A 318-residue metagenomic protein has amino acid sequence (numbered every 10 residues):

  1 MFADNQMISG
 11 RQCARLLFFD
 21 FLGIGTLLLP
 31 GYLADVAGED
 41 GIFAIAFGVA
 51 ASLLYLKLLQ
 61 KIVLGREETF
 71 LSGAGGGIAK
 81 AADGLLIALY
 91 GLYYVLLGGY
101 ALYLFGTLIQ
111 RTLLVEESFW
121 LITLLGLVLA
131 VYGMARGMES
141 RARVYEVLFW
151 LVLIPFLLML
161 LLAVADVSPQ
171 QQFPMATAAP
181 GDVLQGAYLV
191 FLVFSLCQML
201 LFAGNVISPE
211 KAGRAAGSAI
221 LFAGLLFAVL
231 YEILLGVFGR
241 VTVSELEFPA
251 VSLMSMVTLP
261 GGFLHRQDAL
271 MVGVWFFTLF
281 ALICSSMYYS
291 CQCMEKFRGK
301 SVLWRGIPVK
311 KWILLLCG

Functional and structural regions predicted by a protein language model:
M1-I8: Short, Lys/Arg-rich, polar N-terminal cytosolic tail immediately upstream of the first transmembrane signal-anchor
G10-L28, A44, G48, S52-Y55 (+8 more regions): Hydrophobic, membrane-embedded alpha-helices of multi-pass small-molecule transporters
G25-F119, V128: Membrane helical hairpin/interfacial module
G38-G41, E67-E68, I78-A82, N205-G213 (+1 more regions): Juxtamembrane helix-boundary/capping and inter-helix hinge elements in multi-pass membrane proteins
I78-L89, L148-A163, F222-V229: Small-residue-rich segments of transmembrane alpha-helices in multi-pass membrane proteins, especially helix faces
L102-W120, S208-L226, S286-L316: Helix-loop-helix connectors at the membrane interface of multi-pass transporters/channels
F105, W120-L121, G133-A163: Membrane-interface loop-to-helix entry segments
V237-D268: Membrane-interface interhelical connector segments
